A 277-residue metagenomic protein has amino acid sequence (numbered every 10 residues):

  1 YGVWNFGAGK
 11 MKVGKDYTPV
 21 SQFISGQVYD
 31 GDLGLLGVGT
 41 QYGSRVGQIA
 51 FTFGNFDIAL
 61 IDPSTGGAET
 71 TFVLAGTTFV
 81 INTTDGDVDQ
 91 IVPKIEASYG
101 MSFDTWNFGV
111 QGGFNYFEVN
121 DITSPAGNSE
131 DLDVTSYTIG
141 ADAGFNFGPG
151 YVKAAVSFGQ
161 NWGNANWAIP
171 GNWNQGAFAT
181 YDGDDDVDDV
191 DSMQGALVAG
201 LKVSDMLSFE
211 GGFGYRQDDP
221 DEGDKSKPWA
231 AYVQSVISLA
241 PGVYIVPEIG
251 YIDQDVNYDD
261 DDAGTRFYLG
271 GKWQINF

Functional and structural regions predicted by a protein language model:
Y1-T70, D89-E96, G100-D104, G144-F145 (+2 more regions): Outer membrane beta-barrel
A8-K12, G54-I58, T105-V110, P149-K153 (+2 more regions): Repeated loop/turn-to-beta-strand initiation elements of outer-membrane beta-barrel proteins
G14-D16, D57-I61, G100, G109-G113 (+4 more regions): Transmembrane beta-strands of outer-membrane beta-barrel proteins
T18-Q22, I61-G67, N115-V119, G159-G163 (+2 more regions): Structural signature of outer-membrane beta-barrel domains
G43-G47, T52, D89-I95, D133-I139 (+3 more regions): Residues that define the transmembrane beta-barrel architecture of outer-membrane proteins
D57-Q90, S102, N120-A126, D261-G264: Solvent-exposed, low-complexity segments and loops of surface/extracellular structural proteins
S102-A230: Detector for outer-membrane/organellar transmembrane beta-barrel domains, recognizing the amphipathic beta-strand
I237-L239, A263-F277: Outer-membrane beta-barrel "beta-signal"
